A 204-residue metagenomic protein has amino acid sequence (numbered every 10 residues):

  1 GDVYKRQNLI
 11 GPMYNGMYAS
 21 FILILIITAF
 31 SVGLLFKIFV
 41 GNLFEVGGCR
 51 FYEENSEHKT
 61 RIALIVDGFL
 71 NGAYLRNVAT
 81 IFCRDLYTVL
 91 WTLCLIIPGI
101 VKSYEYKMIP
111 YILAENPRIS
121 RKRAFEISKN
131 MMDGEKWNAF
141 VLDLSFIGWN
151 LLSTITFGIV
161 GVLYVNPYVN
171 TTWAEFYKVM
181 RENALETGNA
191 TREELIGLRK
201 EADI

Functional and structural regions predicted by a protein language model:
G1-Q7: Short, small-residue-biased leader/transition segments that mark boundaries at the very start of proteins
L9-M13, F44, C49-R61, K102-I204: Juxtamembrane transition segments at transmembrane-helix termini in multipass membrane proteins
S20-L34, R61-T88, T92: Alpha-helical membrane-spanning segments of integral membrane proteins, especially the hydrophobic core of TM bundles
V32-R50, I97-V101: Hydrophobic alpha-helical membrane-embedded segments
G41, E45, E54-E57, N71 (+4 more regions): Alpha-helix capping at helix-to-loop junctions
Y87, W91, L95-G99, W149 (+1 more regions): Hydrophobic alpha-helical transmembrane segments that constitute the membrane-spanning cores of multi-pass membrane
